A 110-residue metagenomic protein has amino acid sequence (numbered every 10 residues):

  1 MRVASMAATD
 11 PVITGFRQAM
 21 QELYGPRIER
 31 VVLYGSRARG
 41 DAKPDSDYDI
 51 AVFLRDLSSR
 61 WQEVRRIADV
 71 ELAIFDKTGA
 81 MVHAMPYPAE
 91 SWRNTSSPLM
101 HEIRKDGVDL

Functional and structural regions predicted by a protein language model:
M1-R30, R39-P44, R55-L110: Catalytic core of pol beta-like nucleotidyltransferases
D49-F53: Short beta-strand->loop micro-motif that forms the acidic, two-metal-ion catalytic signature in nucleotide-processing
